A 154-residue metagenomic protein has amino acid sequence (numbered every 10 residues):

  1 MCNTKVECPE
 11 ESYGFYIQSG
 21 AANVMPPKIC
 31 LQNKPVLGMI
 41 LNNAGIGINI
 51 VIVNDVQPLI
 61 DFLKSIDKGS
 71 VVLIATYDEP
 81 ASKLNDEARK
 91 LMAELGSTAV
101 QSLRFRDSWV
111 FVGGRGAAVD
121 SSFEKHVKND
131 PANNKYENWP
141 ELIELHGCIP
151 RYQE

Functional and structural regions predicted by a protein language model:
M1-V72, T76-E154: Short acidic-hydrophobic catalytic motif
